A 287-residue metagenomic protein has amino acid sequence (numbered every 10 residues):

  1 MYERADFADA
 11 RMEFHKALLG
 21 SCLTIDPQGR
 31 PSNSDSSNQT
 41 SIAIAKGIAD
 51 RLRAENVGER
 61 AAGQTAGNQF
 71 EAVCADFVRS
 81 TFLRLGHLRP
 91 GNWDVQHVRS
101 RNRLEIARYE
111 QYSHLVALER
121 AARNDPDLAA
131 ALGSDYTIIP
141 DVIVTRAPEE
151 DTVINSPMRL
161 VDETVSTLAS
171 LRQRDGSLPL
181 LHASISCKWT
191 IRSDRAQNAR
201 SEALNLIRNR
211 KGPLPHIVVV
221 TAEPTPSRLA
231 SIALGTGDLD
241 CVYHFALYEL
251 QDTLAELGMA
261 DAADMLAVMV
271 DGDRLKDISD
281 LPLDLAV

Functional and structural regions predicted by a protein language model:
M1-W93, N209-V287: C-terminal tail/extension regions appended to the core domain(s) of diverse proteins
S37, A66-C74, D135-P140, R192-A196: Phosphate/oxyanion-binding active-site loops and adjacent basic polyanion-contact surfaces
N56-A62, G133-D135, A169-A183: Intrinsically disordered, low-complexity acidic Ser/Thr-rich regulatory segments
D94-D175: Active-site metal-binding core of divalent-cation-utilizing nuclease and nuclease-like domains
V142, L181-C187, A199: Conserved catalytic cores of phosphodiester-cleaving nucleases, focusing on short active-site segments
R146-P148, K188-I191, T221-P224: Short, flexible loop/turn elements at secondary-structure junctions
T152-P157, T190-E202, P213, S227-A230: Active-site-adjacent loop/helix micro-motif of nuclease/hydrolase catalytic cores
L204-I207: A short, acidic, amphipathic alpha-helical segment used as a generic capping/interface helix at domain edges
